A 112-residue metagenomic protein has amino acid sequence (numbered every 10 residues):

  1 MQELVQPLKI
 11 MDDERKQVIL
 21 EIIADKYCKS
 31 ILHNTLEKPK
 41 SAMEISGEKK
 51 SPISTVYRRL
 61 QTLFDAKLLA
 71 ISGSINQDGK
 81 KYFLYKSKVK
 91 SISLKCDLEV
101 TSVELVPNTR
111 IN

Functional and structural regions predicted by a protein language model:
Q2-E21: Short, Lys/Arg-enriched N-terminal segment that forms or immediately precedes the first helix of a structured domain
D25, T62: Alpha-helical DNA-recognition elements
K26-C28, E37-S41: Short capping segments at the starts of secondary-structure elements
E44-E48, L63: A short acidic, leucine-rich amphipathic alpha-helix
K67, G73: Glycine-centered, phosphate/nucleic-acid-interacting loop/turn motifs that mediate DNA/RNA or nucleotide
Q77-N112: Conserved segment of winged-helix/HTH DNA-binding domains
